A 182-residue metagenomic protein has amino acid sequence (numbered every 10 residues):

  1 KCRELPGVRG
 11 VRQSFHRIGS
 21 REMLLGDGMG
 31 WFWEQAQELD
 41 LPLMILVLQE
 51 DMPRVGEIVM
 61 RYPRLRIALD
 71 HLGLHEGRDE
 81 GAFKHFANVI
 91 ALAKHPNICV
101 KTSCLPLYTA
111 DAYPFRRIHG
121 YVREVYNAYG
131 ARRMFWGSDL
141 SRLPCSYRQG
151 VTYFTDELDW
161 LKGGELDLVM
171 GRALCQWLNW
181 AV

Functional and structural regions predicted by a protein language model:
K1-R3, K84-H85: Short, acidic/polar
P6-I18: Active-site groove signature of glycoside hydrolases
R9-G10, E22-F135: Catalytic pocket-lining loop regions of alpha/beta-barrel enzymes, especially the amidohydrolase/enolase/GH5 lineages
F15, D70-G73, V169-M170: A generic structural motif
E50-P53, R142, Q149: Short alpha-helical
L107, R142-P144: Short, active-site-adjacent cap segments at secondary-structure transitions
R123-E124, A128-F135, P144-V182: Mid-to-C-terminal alpha-helical segments outside catalytic/metal-binding sites
D139: Active-site glycine-centered loops adjacent to acidic/histidine catalytic or metal-binding residues that shape
